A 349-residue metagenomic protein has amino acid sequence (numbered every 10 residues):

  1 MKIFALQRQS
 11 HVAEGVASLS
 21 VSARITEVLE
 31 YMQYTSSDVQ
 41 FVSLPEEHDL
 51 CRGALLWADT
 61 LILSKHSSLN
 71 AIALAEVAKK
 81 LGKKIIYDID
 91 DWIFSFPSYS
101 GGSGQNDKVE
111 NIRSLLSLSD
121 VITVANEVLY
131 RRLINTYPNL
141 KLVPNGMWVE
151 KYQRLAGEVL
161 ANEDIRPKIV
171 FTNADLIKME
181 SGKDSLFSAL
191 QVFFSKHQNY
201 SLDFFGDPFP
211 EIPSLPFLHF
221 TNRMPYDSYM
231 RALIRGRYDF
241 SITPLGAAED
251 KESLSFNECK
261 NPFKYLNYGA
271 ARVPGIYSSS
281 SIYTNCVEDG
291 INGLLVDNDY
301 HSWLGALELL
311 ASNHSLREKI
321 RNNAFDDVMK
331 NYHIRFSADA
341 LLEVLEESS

Functional and structural regions predicted by a protein language model:
M1-K65, A71: N-terminal pre-catalytic "stem/leader" segment of glycosyltransferase-like enzymes
Q7-V28, W148-G236: Conserved catalytic-core segment of nucleotide-activated headgroup transferases in glycan assembly
S20, N298, S315-E346: A charged, aromatic-enriched C-terminal amphipathic alpha-helix characteristic of glycosyltransferases across folds
L56, E76-V77, S103-I122: Membrane-proximal helix-turn-helix segments that form the acceptor-binding/catalytic region of lipid-linked
A78-S95: Active-site proximal beta-strand in glycosyltransferases
V128, G146: Carbohydrate-associated surface elements
K178-S181, D227, R231-A270, I276-V287: Nucleotide-sugar-dependent
P262, V287-G290, L294-Y300, L309-S315: Conserved acidic donor-binding segment of nucleotide-sugar-dependent glycosyltransferases
